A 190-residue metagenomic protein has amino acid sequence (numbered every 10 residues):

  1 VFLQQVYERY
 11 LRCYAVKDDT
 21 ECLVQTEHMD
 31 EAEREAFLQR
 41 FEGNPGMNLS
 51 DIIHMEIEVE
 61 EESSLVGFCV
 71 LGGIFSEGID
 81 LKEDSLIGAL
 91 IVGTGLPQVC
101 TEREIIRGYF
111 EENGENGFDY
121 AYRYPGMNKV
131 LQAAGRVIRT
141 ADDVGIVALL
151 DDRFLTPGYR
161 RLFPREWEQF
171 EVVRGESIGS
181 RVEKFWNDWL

Functional and structural regions predicted by a protein language model:
V1-L190: ASCE RecA-like P-loop NTPase motor cores that couple ATP hydrolysis to mechanical translocation on nucleic acids
